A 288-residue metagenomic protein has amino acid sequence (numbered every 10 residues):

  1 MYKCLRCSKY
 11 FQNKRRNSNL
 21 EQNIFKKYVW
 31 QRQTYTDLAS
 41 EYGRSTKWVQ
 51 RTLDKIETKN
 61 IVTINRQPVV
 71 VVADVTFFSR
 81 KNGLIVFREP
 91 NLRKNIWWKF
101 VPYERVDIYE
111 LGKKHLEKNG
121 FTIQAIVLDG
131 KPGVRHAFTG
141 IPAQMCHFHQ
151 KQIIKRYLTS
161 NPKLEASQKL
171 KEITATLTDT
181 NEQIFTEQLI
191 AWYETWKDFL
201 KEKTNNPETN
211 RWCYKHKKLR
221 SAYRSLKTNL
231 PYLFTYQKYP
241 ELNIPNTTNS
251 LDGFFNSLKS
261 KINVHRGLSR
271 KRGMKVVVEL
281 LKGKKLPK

Functional and structural regions predicted by a protein language model:
M1-N82: Short, positively charged, Gly/Tyr-enriched micro-motifs that form contact patches at catalytic or ligand/partner
Y10, I141-Q144, V264: Short, surface-exposed beta-strand-loop junctions and turns on beta-sheet-rich folds
E21, F25, F121-P132, F138 (+1 more regions): Acidic/histidine-rich catalytic cores and adjacent linkers of DNA breakage/strand-transfer/modification proteins
E21, Q33-D37, K94-W98, T174-T178: Short acidic, glycine/Ser/Thr-rich loop/turn "cap" segments at secondary-structure junctions
Y42, N119-F121, I141: A structural signal for short coil/turn segments at secondary-structure junctions
W48-P132, H136, N229, S250: RNase H-like nuclease fold core
A125-K171: Conserved beta-strand -> loop -> alpha-helix junction used to position metal-binding or nucleic-acid-contacting
